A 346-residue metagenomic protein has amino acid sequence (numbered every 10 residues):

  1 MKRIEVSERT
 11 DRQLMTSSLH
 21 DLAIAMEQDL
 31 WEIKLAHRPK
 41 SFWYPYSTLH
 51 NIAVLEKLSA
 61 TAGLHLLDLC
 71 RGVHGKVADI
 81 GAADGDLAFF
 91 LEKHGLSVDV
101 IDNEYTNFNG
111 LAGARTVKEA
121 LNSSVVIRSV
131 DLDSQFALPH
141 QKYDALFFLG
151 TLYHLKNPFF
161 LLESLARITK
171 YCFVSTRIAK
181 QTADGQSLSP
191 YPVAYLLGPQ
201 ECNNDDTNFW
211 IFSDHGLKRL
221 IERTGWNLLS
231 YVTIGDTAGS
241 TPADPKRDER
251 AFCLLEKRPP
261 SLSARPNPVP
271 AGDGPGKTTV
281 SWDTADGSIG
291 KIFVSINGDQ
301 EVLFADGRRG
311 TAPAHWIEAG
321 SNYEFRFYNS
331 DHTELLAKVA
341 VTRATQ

Functional and structural regions predicted by a protein language model:
K2-K142, P190, P242-L254: Conserved N-terminal segment of class I S-adenosyl-L-methionine
R71-V73, V100, F147, E201-N204 (+1 more regions): A short, structure-level motif marking secondary-structure boundaries and short turns
V98, K170-F173, G290: Hydrophobic beta-strand segments of well-ordered beta-sheets in folded domains
V130, Y231-I234, R265: Conserved beta-strand termini and adjacent loop/short-helix elements that scaffold enzyme active sites in alpha/beta
Q135-A137, F147-F148, K156-R258: S-adenosyl-L-methionine-dependent methyltransferase catalytic module, highlighting the catalytic core
L152: Conserved SAM-binding site of S-adenosyl-L-methionine-dependent methyltransferases, i.e., the hydrophobic residues
P259-Q346: Extended, solvent-exposed regions of the mature portions of secreted/cell-surface glycoproteins
